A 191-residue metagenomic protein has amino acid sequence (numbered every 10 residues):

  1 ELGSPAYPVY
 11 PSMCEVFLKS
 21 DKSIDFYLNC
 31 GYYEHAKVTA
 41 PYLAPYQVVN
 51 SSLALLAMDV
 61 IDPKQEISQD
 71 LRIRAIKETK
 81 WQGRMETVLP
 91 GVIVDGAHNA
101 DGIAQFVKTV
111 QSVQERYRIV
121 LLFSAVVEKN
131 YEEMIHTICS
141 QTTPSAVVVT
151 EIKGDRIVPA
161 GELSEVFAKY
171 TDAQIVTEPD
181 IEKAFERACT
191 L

Functional and structural regions predicted by a protein language model:
E1-K37: Extended acidic/charged loop-beta regions that coordinate divalent cations and stabilize anionic phosphate/carboxylate
S4-V9, E86, I93, V176-E178: General small-molecule cofactor/ligand-binding pocket signal
Y7-Y10, Q65-R72, Q174: Short, surface-exposed acidic
P11-C14, S124, E151-D155: Short, acidic/turn-prone active-site loops that include or flank metal/cofactor- and phosphate-binding residues
L28-V38, F167-V176: A polyampholytic, Gly/Pro-enriched intrinsically disordered region
C30-A146: Nucleotide phosphate-binding/pyrophosphate-handling subdomain across enzymes that bind or process nucleotide phosphates
V92-I93, I135-L191: C-terminal helical cap/extension that packs against the catalytic core of soluble nucleotide-cofactor enzymes
